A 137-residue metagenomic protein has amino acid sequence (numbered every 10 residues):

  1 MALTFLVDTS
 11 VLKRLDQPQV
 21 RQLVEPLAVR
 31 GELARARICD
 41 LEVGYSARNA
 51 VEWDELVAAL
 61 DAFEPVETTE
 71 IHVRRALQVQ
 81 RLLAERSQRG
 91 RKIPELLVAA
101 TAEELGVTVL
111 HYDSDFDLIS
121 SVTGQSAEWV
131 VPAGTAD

Functional and structural regions predicted by a protein language model:
M1-R35, Y45-A58, A136: Short, well-structured N-terminal submotif of metal-dependent ribonuclease cores
A2-T4, A99, E103-D137: Acidic, PIN/NYN-like endoribonuclease modules and their adjacent C-terminal/linker elements
L12, D40-V43, F116-D117: A generic structural signal for short hydrophobic patches within well-formed alpha-helices
R21, D40, W53-L56, V73-A76 (+1 more regions): A general structural signal for well-ordered alpha-helical segments in protein cores
A50-D54, A84, S126-V130: Short, hinge-like loop/turn segments at secondary-structure boundaries
V51-E64, T68-I71: Active-site-proximal, substrate-binding regions of enzyme catalytic domains and RNA-binding/basic surfaces
P65-Y112: Active-site neighborhoods of divalent-metal-dependent phosphate/nucleic-acid chemistry enzymes
